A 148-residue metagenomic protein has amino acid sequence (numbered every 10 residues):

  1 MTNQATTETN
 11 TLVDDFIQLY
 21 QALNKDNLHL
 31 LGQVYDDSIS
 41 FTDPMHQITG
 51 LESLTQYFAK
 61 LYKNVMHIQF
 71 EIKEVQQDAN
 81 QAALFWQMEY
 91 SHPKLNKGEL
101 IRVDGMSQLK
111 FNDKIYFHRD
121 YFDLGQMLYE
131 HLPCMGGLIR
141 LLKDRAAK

Functional and structural regions predicted by a protein language model:
M1-H29, Q33, A146-K148: Short, low-complexity N-terminal intrinsically disordered segments enriched in polar/charged residues
N3, K63-Q69, Q76-K148: A beta-strand edge to alpha-helix "cap/lid" segment located at domain peripheries
E8, L30, S53, M127 (+1 more regions): Exposed alpha-helical structural elements
T11, S53, I101: Soluble or luminal CAZymes and related metallo-dependent hydrolases
L28-G32, D36-A79: A solvent-exposed, acidic/Ser-Thr-rich amphipathic alpha-helical stretch
